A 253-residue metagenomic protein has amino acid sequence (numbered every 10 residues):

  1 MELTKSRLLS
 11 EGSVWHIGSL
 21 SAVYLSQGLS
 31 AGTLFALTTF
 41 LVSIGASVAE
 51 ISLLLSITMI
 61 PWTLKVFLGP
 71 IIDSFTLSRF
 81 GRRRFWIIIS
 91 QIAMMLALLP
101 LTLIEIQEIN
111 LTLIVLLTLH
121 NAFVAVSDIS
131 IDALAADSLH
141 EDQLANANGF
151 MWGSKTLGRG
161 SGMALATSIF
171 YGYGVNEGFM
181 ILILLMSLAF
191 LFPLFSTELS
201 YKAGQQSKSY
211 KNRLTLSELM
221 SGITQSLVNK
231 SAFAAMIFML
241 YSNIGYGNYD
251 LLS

Functional and structural regions predicted by a protein language model:
E2-S13, S200-M236: Juxtamembrane intracellular "pre-TM" segments in multi-pass secondary transporters
L3-W62, F233-F238, N243-S253: Helix-loop boundary and gating motifs at the non-cytosolic
L25, A97-P100, E108-S127: Hydrophobic core of transmembrane alpha-helices in multi-pass small-molecule transporters, especially MFS/SLC-type
P61-K65, A145-F170: Glycine-rich segments within core transmembrane alpha-helices of 12-TM secondary carriers
P70-T76, T102-E105, S161-M180: Transmembrane alpha-helix termini and helix-breaking/packing motifs in multi-pass membrane transporters
I87-Q107: C-terminal ends and interior cores of transmembrane alpha-helices in multi-pass membrane transporters/permeases
I89-M95, E177-F195: Symmetry-related core transmembrane helices of the 12-TM Major Facilitator Superfamily/SLC fold
H120-K155: Cytoplasmic helix-loop-helix junction between adjacent transmembrane helices in 12-TM secondary transporters
